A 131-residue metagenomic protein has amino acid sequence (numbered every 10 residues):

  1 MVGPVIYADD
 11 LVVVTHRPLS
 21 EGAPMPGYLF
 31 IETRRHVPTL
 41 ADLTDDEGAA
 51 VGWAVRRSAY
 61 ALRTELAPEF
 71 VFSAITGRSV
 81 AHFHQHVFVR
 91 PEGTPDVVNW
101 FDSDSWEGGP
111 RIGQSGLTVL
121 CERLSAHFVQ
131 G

Functional and structural regions predicted by a protein language model:
M1-G131: HIT superfamily nucleotide-processing domains
